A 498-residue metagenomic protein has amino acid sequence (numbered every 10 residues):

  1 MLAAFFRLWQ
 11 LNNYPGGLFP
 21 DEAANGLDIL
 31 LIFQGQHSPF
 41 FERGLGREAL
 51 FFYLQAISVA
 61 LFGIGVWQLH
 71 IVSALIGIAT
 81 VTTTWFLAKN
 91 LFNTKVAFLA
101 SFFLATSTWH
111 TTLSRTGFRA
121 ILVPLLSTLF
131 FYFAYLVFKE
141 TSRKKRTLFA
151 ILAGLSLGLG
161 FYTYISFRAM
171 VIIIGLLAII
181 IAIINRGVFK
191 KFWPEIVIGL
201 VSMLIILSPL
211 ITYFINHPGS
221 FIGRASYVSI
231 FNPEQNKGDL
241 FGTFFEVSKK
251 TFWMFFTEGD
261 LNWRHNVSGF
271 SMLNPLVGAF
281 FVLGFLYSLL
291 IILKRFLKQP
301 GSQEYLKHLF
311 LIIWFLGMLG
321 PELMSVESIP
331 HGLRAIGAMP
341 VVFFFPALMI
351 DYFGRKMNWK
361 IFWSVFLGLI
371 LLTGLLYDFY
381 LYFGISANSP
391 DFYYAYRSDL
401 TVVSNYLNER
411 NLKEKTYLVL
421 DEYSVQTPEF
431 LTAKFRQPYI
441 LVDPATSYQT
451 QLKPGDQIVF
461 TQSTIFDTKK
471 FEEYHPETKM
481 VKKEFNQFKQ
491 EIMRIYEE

Functional and structural regions predicted by a protein language model:
M1, L155, L200, F344 (+1 more regions): Signature aromatic-anchored transmembrane alpha helix within multi-pass, membrane-resident enzymes that catalyze glycan
A4, I71-F92, L129, L283-S288 (+1 more regions): Transmembrane-helix motifs of polytopic, lipid-linked glycan transferases
Y14, N25-G35, F40, R47 (+4 more regions): Transmembrane-lumen/periplasm boundary regions of multi-pass, lipid-linked membrane glycan transferases
W85, K89-N90, K95-V96, E140-L148 (+3 more regions): Membrane-interface helix-loop-helix junctions at transmembrane boundaries of multi-pass membrane enzymes, predominantly
L113-S114, A169, F280, E304-R355: Hydrophobic/aromatic-rich transmembrane helices and adjacent perimembrane loops
F130-L152, G160, F353: Membrane-interface transmembrane helices that cradle and orient dolichyl/undecaprenyl
K360-L412, L420-A445, F488: Membrane-proximal, lumen/periplasm-facing interface regions of secretory-pathway glyco- and lipid-modifying enzymes
A445-E498: Aromatic/acidic, Gly/Pro-rich catalytic loop(s) in extracytoplasmic/lumenal soluble domains of multi-pass membrane
